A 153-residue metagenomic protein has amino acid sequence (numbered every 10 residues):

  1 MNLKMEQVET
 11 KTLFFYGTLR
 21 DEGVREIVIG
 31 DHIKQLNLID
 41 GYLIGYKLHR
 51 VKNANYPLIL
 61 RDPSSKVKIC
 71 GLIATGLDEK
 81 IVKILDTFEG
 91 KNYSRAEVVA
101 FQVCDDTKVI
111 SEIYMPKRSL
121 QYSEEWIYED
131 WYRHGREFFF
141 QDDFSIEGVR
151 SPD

Functional and structural regions predicted by a protein language model:
N2-D153: Glycine-aromatic micro-motifs
